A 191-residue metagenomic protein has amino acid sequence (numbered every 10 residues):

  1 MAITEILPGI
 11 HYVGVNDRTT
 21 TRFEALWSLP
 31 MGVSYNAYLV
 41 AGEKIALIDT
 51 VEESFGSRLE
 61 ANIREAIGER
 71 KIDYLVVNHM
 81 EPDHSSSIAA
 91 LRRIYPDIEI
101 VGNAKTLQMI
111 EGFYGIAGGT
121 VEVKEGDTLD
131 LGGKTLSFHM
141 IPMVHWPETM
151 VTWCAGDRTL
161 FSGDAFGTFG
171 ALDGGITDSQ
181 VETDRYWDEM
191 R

Functional and structural regions predicted by a protein language model:
I3-E65, V151-C154, R158-S162: Conserved beta-strand hairpin/beta-sheet module of binuclear metal-dependent hydrolase folds, prominently
T4-P8, V101-T149: Metallo-beta-lactamase
F23-S28, V51-E53, V77-H79, L136-P142: Short, flexible loop segments at the rims of nucleotide/cofactor-binding pockets, characterized by
E43, S54-V101: Active-site metal-binding motif and surrounding structural segment of the metallo-beta-lactamase
L59-E60, S85-A90, E111-Y114, T149-M150 (+1 more regions): Short, conserved acidic/polar surface loops in the N-terminal third of protein domains
M80-S85, L107-I110, H145-W146, G167-G170: Active-site environment of divalent metal-dependent phosphoester hydrolases
I94-P96, I116-A117, A155: Short, structured coil segments at secondary-structure junctions
T135-R191: Metallo-beta-lactamase
